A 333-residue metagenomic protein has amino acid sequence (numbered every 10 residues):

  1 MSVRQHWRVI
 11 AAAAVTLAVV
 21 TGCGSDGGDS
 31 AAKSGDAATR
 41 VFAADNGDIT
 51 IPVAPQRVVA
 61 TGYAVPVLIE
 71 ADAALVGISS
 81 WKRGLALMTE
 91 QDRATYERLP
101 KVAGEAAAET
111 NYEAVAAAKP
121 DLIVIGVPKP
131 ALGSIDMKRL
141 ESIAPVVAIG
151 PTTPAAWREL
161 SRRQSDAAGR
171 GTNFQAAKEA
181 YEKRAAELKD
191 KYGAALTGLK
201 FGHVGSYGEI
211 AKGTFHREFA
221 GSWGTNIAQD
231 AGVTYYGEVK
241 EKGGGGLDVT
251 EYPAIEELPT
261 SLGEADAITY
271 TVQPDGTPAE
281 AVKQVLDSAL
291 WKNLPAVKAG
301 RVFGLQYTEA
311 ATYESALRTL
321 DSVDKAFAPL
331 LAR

Functional and structural regions predicted by a protein language model:
S2-P66, T172-Y207, V272-A281, K298 (+1 more regions): Bacterial Sec-exported substrate-binding components of ABC uptake systems
A44-N46, V102-Y112, G243-I255: Short helix-initiation/N-cap motifs at beta->coil->alpha
T61-A114, A118, L122, G126-K129: A short, structured surface patch at a secondary-structure boundary
A116-I125, P145, L258, G263-I268: Proline-aspartate-enriched helix->loop->beta-strand connector
I135-T172, A279-R301: Charged, glycine-enriched surface loops/patches that mediate electrostatic binding to polyanionic ligands
A195, T225, G245-D275: Ligand-binding pocket segment of bilobal, Venus flytrap-like solute-binding proteins
F215-E251: Alpha-helical, coiled-coil/dimerization segments enriched in small aliphatic residues
S261-R333: Structured C-terminal subdomain patch of bacterial secreted/periplasmic proteins
